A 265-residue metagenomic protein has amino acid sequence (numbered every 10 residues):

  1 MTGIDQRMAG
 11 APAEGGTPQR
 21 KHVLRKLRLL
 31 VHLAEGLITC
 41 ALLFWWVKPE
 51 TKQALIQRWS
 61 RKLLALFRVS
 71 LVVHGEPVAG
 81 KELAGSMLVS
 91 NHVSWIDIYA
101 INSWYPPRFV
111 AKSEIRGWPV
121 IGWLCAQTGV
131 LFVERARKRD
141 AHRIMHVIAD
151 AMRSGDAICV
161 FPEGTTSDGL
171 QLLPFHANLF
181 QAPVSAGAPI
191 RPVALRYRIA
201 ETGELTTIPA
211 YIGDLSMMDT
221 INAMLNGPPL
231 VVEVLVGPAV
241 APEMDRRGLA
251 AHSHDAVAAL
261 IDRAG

Functional and structural regions predicted by a protein language model:
M1-A13, S70-E76, I96-I98, V110 (+4 more regions): Soluble, non-transmembrane catalytic domains of enzymes that act on hydrophobic metabolites at membranes
A11-V72, W123-T128, G227: A transmembrane-helix-recognition feature enriched in membrane-embedded lipid enzymes and envelope glyco-/phospholipid
A41-S103, A111, A250: N-terminal signal-anchor transmembrane helix
G85-M87, V130, A157-F161, P189 (+1 more regions): Residue-level preference for the first positions of well-ordered beta-strands
W95-V147, M152: Membrane-embedded segments
V120-G122, L170-H252: A cross-family acyltransferase "interaction/gating" segment
A141, I148-A149, G155-I158, P162-F180: Soluble extracytoplasmic domains of inner/organellar membrane proteins
